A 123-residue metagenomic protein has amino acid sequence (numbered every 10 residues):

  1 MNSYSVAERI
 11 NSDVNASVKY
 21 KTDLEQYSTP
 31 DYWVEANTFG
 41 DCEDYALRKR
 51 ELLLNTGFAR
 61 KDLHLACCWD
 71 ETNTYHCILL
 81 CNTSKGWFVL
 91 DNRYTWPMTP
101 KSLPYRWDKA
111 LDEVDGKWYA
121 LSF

Functional and structural regions predicted by a protein language model:
M1-F123: A structural boundary/capping signal
